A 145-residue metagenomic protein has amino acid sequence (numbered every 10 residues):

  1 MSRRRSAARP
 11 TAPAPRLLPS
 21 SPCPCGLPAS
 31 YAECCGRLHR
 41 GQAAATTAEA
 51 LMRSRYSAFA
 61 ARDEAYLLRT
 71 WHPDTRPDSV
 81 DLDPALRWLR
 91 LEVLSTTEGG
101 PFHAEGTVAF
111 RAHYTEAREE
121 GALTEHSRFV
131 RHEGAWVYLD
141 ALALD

Functional and structural regions predicted by a protein language model:
M1-L17, G100, A109, R128: Intrinsically disordered, low-complexity linkers and tails
P13-A29: Short Cys/His-rich zinc-binding micro-motifs
P13-R16, A45, L82-A85, F102: Contiguous, function-dense segments enriched for cysteine-driven chemistry and partner/ligand-binding capacity
P28-S30, H39-R40: Short functional micro-motifs and their immediate structural scaffolds
E33-C35: Cysteine-centered loop/knuckle micro-motif
L38-P84: Core segments of small alpha/beta cavity-forming domains
P84-A122: Surface-exposed, charged secondary-structure patches
T124-D145: Short beta-strand edge/turn micro-motifs at domain boundaries
